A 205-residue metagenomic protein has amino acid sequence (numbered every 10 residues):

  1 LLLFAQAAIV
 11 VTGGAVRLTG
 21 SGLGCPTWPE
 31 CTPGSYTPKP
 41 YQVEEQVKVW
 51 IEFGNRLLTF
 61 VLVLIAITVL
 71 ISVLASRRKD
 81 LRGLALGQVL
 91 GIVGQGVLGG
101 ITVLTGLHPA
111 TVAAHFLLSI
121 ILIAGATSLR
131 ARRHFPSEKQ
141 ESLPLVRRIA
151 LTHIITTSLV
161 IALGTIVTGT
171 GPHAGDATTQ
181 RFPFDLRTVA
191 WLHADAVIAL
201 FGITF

Functional and structural regions predicted by a protein language model:
L1-G22, T156-I166: N-terminal signal-anchor transmembrane alpha helix
R17-F53, G169, H173, A177-R181: Extracytosolic (periplasmic/ER-lumenal) interhelical loops and adjacent juxtamembrane/interface segments of multi-pass
V43-V61, T188-G202: Hydrophobic alpha-helical transmembrane segments
L62-T68, S119-H134, A196-F205: Hydrophobic cores of alpha-helical transmembrane segments in multi-pass inner/ER membrane proteins, independent
K79-V89, V146-L151: Membrane-interfacial loop-to-transmembrane alpha-helix junctions, especially the N-terminal start
T105-L118: Non-cytosolic membrane-interface motifs at loop->transmembrane helix junctions
L129-I149: Flexible interhelical linker loops that connect adjacent transmembrane helices in multi-pass membrane transporters
I161-F201: Membrane-interfacial catalytic/cofactor-binding modules of polytopic membrane enzymes
